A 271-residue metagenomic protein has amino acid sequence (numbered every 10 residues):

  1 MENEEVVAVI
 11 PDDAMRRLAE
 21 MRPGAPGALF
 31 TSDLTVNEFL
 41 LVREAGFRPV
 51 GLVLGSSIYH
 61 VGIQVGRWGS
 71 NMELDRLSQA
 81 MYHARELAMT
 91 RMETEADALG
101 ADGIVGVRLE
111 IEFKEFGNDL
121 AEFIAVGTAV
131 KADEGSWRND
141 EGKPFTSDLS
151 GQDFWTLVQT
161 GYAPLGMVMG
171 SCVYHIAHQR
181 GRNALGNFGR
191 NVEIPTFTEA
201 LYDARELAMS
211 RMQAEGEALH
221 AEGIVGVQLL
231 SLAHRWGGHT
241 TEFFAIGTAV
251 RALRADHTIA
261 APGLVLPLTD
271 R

Functional and structural regions predicted by a protein language model:
M1-L77, D119-F197, T248-R271: Intrinsic disorder/low-complexity detector
F30-E38, L87-A88, G106-R108, T146-Q152 (+3 more regions): Short amphipathic alpha-helical surface micro-motifs
L41, F47, G69, M92 (+8 more regions): Short, flexible coil/linker segments at or flanking structured domains
V53, R67-R108, V168, V173 (+1 more regions): Short, well-ordered alpha-helical segments
A84-R138: Hydrophobic, ordered structural segments
G103-E115, G223-W236, H257-V265: Short, conserved loop-to-beta-strand elements that form functional interface hotspots
